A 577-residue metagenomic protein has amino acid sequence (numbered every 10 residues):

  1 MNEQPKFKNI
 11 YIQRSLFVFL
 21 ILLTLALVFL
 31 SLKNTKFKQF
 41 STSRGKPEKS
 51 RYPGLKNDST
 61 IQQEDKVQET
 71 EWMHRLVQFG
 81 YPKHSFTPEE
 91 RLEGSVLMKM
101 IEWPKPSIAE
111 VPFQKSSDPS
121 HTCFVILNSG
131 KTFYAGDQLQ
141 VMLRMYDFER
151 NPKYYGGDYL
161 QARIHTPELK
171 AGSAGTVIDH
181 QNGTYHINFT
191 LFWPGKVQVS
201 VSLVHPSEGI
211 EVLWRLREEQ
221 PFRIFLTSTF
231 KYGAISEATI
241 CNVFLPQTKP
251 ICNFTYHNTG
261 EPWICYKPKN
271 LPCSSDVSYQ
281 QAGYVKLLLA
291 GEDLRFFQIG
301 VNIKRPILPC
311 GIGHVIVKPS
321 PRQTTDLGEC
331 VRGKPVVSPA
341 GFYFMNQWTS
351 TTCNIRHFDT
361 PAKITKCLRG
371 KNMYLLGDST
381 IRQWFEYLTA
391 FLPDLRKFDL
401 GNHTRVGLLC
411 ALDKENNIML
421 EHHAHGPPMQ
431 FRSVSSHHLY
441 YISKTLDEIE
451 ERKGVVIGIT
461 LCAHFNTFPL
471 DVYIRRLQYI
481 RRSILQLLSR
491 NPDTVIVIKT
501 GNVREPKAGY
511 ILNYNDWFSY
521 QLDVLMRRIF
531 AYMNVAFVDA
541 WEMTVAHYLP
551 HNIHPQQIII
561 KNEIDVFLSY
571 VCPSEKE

Functional and structural regions predicted by a protein language model:
N2-N182, H186, T190-E577: A compositional signature for long Ser/Thr(±Pro)-rich, low-complexity
